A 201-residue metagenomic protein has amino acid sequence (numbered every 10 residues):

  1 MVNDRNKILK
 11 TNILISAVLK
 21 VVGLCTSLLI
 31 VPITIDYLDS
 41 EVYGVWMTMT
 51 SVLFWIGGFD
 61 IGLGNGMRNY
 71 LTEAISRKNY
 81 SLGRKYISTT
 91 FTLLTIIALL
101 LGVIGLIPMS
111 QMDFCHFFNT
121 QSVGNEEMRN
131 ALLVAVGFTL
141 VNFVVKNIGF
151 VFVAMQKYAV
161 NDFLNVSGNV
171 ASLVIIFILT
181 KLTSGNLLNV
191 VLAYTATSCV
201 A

Functional and structural regions predicted by a protein language model:
M1-T26, S81, K85-T89: N-terminal membrane topogenesis motif
K10, T139-S167, I178, L188: Membrane-interface junctions at transmembrane-helix termini in multi-pass inner-membrane proteins
K20, F163-A201: Hydrophobic alpha-helical transmembrane segments
C25, T89-F117, V134, V174-I178: Alpha-helical transmembrane segments of multi-pass membrane transport and lipid-handling proteins
T26-V42, F114-T120, T180-T183: Helix-terminus/linker motif at the lipid-water interface of multi-pass membrane proteins
I30, M47-I75, L94-L101, T139-V145 (+1 more regions): Small-residue-rich midsections of specific transmembrane alpha-helices
T34-F54, Y86, L187-L192: Interfacial/gating helices of multi-pass transporter permease domains
I107-S110, T120-V145, V174, V191-L192 (+1 more regions): Alpha-helical transmembrane segments of multi-pass membrane proteins
